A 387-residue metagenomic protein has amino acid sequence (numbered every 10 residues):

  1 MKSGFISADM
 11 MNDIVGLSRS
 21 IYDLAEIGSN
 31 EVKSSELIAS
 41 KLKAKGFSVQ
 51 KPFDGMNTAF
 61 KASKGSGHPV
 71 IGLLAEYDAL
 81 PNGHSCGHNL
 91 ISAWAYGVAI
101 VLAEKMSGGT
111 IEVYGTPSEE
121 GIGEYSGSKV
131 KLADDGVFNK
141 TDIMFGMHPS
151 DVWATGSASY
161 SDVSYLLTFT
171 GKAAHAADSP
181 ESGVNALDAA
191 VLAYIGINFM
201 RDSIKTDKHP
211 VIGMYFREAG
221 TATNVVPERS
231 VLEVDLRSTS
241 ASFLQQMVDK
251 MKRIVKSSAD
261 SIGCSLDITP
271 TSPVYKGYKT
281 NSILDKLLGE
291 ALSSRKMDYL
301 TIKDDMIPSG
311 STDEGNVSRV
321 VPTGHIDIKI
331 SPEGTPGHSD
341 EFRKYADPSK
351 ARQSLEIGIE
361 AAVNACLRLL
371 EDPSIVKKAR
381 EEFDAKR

Functional and structural regions predicted by a protein language model:
K2-I111: Acidic/His- and Gly-rich active-site-bordering loop/insert found across diverse amide/peptide-bond hydrolases
V15, A39, Y96-A103, V130-D134 (+8 more regions): Predominant activation on well-ordered alpha-helical scaffold segments within soluble catalytic domains
I21, A62, L73, H88 (+7 more regions): Divalent metal-coordination and catalytic microenvironments
G72-L74, L166, T170, H325-I330: Non-cysteine beta-strand/loop elements that form the S-adenosyl-L-methionine
A75-G123, Y165-F169, A176-R201, L232-L236 (+1 more regions): Alpha-helical metal-binding/catalytic segments enriched in His/Glu/Asp
Y96-S159, K377: Acidic/histidine-rich catalytic neighborhood of metal-dependent amide-processing enzymes
K140-K286, E290-L292, M306-G315: Midchain, well-structured core segments that form catalytic/ion-binding scaffolds
T301-E360, A365-P373, K377-R387: Zn-dependent metallopeptidase/amidohydrolase metal-coordination segment
